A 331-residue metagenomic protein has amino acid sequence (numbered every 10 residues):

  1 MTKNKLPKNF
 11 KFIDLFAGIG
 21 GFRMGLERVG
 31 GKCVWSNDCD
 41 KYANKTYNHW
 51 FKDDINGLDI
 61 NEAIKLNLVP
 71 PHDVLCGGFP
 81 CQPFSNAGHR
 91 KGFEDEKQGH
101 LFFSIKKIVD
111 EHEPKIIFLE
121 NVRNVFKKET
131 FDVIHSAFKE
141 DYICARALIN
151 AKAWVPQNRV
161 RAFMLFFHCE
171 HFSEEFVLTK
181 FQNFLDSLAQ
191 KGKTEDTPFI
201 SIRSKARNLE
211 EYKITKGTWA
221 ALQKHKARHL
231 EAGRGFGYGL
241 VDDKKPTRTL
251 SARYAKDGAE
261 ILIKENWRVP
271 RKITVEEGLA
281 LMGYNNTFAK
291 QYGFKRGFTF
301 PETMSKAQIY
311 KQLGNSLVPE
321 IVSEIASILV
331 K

Functional and structural regions predicted by a protein language model:
D14-I19, L313: Class I SAM-dependent methyltransferase "Motif I" SAM/SAH-binding loop
I19-L26: Conserved SAM-dependent methyltransferase scaffold
K32-W35: Short beta-strand element of Class I
N37-D40, E120-N121: Conserved acidic E/D residue at the C-terminus of a beta-strand in Rossmann-like folds
K41-K45: Short alpha-helix immediately C-terminal to the canonical SAM-binding loop
D53-I60: Conserved SAM-binding strand-loop segment of SAM-dependent methyltransferases
K65-V74, Q82-A255: Class I S-adenosyl-L-methionine
I214-K331: C-terminal target-recognition/interaction regions appended to catalytic cores
